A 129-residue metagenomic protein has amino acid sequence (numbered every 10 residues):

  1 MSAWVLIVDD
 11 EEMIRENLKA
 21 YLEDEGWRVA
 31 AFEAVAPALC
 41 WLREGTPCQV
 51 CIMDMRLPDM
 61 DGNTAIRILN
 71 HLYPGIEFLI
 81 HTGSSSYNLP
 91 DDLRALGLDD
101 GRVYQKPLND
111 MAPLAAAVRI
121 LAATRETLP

Functional and structural regions predicted by a protein language model:
D9: Conserved acidic carboxylate
E12-A30: Two-component/phosphorelay signaling modules centered on CheY-like receiver
A31-V50: Acidic, metal-coordinating helix/loop segments flanking the phosphotransfer/catalytic sites of two-component signaling
E33-A34, D61-T64: Acidic catalytic/metal-coordinating carboxylates
M53-D54: Active-site T/S-Asp motif of two-component receiver
P58: The feature encodes the CheY-like receiver
N63-G75: Short amphipathic alpha-helix used as the core "switch/output" element in two-component signaling
H81-G83: Hydrophobic/aromatic residues positioned on beta-strands within the core alpha/beta folds
